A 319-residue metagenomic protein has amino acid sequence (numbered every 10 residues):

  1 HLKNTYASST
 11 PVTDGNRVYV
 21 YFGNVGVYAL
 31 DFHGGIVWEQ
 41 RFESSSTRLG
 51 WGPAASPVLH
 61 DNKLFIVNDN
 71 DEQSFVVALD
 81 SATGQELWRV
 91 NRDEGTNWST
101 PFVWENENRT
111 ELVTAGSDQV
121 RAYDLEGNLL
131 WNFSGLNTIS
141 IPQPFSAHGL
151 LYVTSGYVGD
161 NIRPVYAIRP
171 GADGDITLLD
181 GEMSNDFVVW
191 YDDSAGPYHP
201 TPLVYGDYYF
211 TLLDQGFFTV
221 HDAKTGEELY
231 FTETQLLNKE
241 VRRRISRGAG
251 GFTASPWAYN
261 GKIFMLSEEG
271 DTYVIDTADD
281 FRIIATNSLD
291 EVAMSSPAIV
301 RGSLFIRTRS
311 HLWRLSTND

Functional and structural regions predicted by a protein language model:
H1-D319: Noncatalytic, solvent-exposed loop/strand surfaces of beta-propeller-type extracellular/periplasmic domains
